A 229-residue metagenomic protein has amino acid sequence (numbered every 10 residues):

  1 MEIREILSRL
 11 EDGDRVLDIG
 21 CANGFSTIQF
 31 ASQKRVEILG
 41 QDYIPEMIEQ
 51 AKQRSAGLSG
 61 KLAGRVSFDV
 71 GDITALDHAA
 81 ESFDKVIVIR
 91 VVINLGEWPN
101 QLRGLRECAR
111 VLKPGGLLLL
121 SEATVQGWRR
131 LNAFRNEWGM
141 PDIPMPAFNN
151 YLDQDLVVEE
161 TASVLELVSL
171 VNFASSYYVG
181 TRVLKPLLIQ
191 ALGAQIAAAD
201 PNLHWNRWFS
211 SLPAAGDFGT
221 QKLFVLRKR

Functional and structural regions predicted by a protein language model:
M1-D12: Conserved alpha-helix/loop element of class I SAM-dependent methyltransferases that forms part of the SAM/SAH-binding
L17, N23-A75: Class I SAM-dependent methyltransferase SAM/SAH-binding core
I87: A conserved beta-strand element that flanks and buttresses the S-adenosyl-L-methionine
R90-N94: Short catalytic micro-motifs in class I SAM-dependent methyltransferases
L102-P114: A short glycine-rich, Lys/Arg-flanked "PGG" loop and its adjoining helix->strand segment in the class I
L119-D142: Conserved class I S-adenosyl-L-methionine
A147-V164: Short alpha-helix
F173-R229: A C-terminal cap/extension of S-adenosyl-L-methionine-dependent methyltransferases that defines the acceptor-substrate
